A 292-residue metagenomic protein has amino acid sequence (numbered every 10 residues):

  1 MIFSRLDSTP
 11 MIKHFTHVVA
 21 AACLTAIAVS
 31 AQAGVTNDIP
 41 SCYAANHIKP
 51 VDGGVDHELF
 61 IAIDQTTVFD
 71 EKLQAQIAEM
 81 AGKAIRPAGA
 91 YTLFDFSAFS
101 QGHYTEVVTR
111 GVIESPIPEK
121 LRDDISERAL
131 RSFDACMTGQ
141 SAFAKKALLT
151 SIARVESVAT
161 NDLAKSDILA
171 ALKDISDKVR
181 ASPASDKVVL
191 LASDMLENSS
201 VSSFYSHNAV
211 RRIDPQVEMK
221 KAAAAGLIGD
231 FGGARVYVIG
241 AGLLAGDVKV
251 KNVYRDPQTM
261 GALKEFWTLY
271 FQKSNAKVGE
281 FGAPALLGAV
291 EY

Functional and structural regions predicted by a protein language model:
S4-V19: Bacterial N-terminal signal peptides that target proteins for export
A28-S30: N-terminal signal peptide c-region/cleavage motif recognized by signal peptidases
G34-C42, R122-S185: Von Willebrand factor
G53-T67, T150-V158, G242-N252: Acidic/histidine-rich, surface-exposed loop or edge segments in extracytoplasmic proteins
V55-C136, V188-L190, L286-L287: Von Willebrand factor
Q74-A81, L169-S176, K264, T268: Extracytoplasmic/secreted envelope proteins and their assembly/folding machinery, especially bacterial periplasmic
V158-G240, A245: Flexible, glycine-rich surface segments
P215-Y292: Von Willebrand factor type A / integrin I
